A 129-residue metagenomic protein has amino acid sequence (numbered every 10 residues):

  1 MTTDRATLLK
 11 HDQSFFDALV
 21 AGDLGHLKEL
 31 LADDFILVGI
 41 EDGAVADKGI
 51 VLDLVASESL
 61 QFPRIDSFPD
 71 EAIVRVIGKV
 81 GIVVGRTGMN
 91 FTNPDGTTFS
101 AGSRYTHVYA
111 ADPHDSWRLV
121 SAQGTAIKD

Functional and structural regions predicted by a protein language model:
M1-A6, D129: Basic/polar N-terminal segments that are highly enriched at the extreme N-terminus, encompassing both cleavable
R5-A6, L24-V76, R86, P94 (+1 more regions): A solvent-exposed, acidic/Ser-Thr-rich amphipathic alpha-helical stretch
V74-G81, A110-S116: A short, structured loop/turn motif at beta-sheet edges
M89-N93, Y109: Beta-strand elements of well-folded, non-transmembrane domains
A101-D129: Short beta-strand edge/turn micro-motifs at domain boundaries
